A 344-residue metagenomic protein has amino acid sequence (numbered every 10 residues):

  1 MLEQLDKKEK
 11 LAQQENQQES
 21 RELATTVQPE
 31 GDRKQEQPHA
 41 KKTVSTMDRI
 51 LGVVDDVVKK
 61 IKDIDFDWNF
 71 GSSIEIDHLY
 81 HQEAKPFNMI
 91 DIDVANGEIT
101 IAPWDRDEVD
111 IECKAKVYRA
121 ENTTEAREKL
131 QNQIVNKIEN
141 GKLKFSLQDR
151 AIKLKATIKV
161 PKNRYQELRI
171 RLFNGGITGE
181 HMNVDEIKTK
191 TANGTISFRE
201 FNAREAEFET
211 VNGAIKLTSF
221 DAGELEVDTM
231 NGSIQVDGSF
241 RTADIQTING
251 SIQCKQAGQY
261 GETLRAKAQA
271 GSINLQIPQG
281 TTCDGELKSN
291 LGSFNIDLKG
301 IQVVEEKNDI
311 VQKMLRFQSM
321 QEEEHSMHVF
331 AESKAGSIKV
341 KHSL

Functional and structural regions predicted by a protein language model:
M1-V94, E98-R171, N183-K190, E207 (+4 more regions): Acidic (Asp/Glu) and glycine-rich low-complexity loops/linkers that are typically intrinsically disordered
K62-D63, K114-E121, G175-G176, G194-F198 (+3 more regions): Short charge-dense sequence patches
I64-F66, S73, L143-K144, K162 (+4 more regions): Short amphipathic alpha-helical segments, especially helix-boundary/capping motifs
E75, H81, T178-G179, S197 (+1 more regions): Hydrophobic alpha-helical segments with strong N-terminal bias
L154-T157, L168, G176-T178, I252-C254 (+2 more regions): Beta-strand-rich extracellular passenger or scaffold domains
R169-G213: Right-handed parallel beta-helix
R199-E200, L217-T229, Q235-L344: Short, surface-exposed interaction patches in beta-rich subdomains that mediate adhesion/assembly near membranes
